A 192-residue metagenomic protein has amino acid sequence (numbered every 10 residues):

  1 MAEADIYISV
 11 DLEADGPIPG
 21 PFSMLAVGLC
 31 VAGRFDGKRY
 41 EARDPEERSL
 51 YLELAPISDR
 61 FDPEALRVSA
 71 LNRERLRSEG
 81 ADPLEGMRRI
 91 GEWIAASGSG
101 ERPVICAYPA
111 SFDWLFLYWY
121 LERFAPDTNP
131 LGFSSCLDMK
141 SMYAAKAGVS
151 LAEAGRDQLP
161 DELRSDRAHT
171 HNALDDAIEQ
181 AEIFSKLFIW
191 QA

Functional and structural regions predicted by a protein language model:
A2-A110: Conserved non-catalytic scaffold segment of RNase H-like nuclease domains
D11-E13, D113, D138, D176: Acidic active-site catalytic centers that drive phospho-/nucleotidyl reactions and related ester hydrolyses
P17-P19, A144, E182: Conserved protein kinase catalytic core
M24-G28, L121-A125, Q191: Glycine-rich, phosphate-binding/catalytic loops in enzymes
E53-P56, R60-L76, L137-I178: Active-site-proximal helix-loop-helix substrate-binding element of RNase H-like nuclease domains
V104-S111, L115-F116, G155-A192: Acidic, Mg2+-coordinating catalytic module of metal-dependent nucleases/exonucleases that use a two-metal-ion mechanism
S111-S134: Substrate-recognition/cap helix-loop segment adjacent to the acidic, metal-dependent catalytic center of Asp-based
T128-F133, A152-E153, A192: Short conserved catalytic/interaction loops centered on acidic-Pro-aromatic/His motifs
